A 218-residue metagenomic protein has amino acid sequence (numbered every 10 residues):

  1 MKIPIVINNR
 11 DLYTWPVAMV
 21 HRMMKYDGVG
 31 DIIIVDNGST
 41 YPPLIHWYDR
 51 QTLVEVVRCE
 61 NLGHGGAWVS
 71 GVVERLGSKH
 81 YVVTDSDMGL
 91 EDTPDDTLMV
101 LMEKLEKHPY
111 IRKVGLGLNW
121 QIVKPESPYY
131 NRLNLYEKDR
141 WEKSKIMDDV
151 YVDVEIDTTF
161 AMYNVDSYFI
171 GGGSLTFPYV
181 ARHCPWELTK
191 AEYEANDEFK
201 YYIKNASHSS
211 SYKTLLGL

Functional and structural regions predicted by a protein language model:
K2-I7, R22-M23, D31-I34: Hydrophobic targeting segments
D11-K25: Short, well-formed alpha-helical segments that are part of the catalytic scaffolds of diverse glycosyltransferases
V29, S78, Y110-I111: Short, high-confidence coil segments that cap the C-terminus of an alpha-helix and link into the following beta-strand
V35-I45: A conserved acidic beta->alpha catalytic loop
Y48-G66: Conserved donor nucleotide-binding strand/loop of the catalytic core
G63-E74, G89-G173: Conserved catalytic core of nucleotide-sugar-dependent glycosyltransferases
G77-E91: Short beta-strand-to-loop acidic/aromatic patch adjacent to the donor-nucleotide binding site
F160-N164, F169-L218: A glycosyltransferase accessory/donor-loop signature
